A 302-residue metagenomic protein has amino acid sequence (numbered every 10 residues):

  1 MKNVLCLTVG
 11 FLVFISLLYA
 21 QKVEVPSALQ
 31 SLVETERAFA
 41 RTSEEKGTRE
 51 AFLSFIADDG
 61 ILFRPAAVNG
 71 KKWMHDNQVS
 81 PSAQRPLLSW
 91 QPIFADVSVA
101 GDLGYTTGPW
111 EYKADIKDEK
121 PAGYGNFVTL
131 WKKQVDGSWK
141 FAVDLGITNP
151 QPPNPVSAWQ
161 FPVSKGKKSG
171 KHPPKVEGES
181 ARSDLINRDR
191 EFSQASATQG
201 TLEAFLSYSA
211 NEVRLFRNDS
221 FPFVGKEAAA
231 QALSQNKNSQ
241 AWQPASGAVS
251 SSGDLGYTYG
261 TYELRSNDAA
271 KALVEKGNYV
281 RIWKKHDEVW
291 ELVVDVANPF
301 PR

Functional and structural regions predicted by a protein language model:
M1-T8: Bacterial N-terminal signal peptides that target proteins for export
T8-S16: Bacterial N-terminal signal peptides
A20-R49, L53-S54, P150-L202, S207: Short, low-complexity N-terminal intrinsically disordered segments enriched in polar/charged residues
P26-V33, G47-A100, L202-D254, K271-V274: A solvent-exposed, acidic/Ser-Thr-rich amphipathic alpha-helical stretch
F39, W90, L103-T107, V128-W131 (+6 more regions): Short, structured motif recognition centered on aromatic/hydrophobic residues
D58-D59, T107-A114, Y259-S266: Generic short beta-strand segments
D76-Q78, P92-V97, W110-Y112, N126-K133 (+6 more regions): Hydrophobic/aromatic beta-strand elements that line small-molecule binding cavities or substrate pockets in beta-rich
A122-P162, K276-F300: Short beta-strand edge/turn micro-motifs at domain boundaries
